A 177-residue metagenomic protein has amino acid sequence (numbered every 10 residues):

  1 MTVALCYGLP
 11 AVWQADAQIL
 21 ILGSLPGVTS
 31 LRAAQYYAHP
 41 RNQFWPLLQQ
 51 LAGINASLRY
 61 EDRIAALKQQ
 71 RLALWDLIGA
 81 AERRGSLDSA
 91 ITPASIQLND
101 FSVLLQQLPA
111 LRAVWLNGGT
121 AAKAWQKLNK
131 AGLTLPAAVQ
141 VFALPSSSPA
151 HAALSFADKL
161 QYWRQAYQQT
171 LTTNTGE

Functional and structural regions predicted by a protein language model:
M1-A11, H39-P40, L87-S102, Q126-E177: C-terminal capping/extension of enzyme domains
D16-A17, A110-R112, A138: A general structural motif
Q18-S24: Short, hydrophobic/glycine-enriched beta-strand segments
P26-T29, Q43, G79-R83, G119-K123 (+1 more regions): Short, solvent-exposed loop/turn segments at secondary-structure junctions
T29-T92: Short, surface-exposed acidic-centric catalytic microdomains
L48, A124-W125: Hydrophobic packing residues within well-ordered alpha-helices of enzyme cores
Q69-A124: Internal catalytic-core helix/loop-beta-alpha segment that presents or stabilizes conserved functional determinants
